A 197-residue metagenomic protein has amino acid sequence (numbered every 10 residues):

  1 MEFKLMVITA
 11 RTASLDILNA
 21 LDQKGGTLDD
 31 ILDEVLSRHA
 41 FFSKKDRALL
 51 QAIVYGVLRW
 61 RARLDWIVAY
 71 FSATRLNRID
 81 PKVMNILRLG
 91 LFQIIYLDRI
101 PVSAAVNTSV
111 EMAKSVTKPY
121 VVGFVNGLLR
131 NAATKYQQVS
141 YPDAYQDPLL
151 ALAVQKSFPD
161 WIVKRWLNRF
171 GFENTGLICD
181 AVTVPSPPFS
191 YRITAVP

Functional and structural regions predicted by a protein language model:
E2-P197: Class I Rossmann-like S-adenosyl-L-methionine
